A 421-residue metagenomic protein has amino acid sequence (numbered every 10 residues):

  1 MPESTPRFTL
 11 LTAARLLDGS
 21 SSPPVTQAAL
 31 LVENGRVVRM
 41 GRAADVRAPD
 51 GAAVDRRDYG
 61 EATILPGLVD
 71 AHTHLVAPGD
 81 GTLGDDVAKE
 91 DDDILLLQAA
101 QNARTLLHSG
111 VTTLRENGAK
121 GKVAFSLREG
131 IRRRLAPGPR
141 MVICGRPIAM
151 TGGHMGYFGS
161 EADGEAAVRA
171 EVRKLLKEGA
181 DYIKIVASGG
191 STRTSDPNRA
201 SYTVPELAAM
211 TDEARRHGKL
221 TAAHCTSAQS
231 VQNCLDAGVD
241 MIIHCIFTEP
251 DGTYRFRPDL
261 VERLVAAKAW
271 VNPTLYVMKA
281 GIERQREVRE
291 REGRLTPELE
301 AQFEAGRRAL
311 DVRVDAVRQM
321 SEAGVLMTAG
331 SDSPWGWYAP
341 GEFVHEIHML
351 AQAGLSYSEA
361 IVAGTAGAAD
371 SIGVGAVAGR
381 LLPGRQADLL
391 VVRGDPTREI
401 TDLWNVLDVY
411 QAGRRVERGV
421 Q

Functional and structural regions predicted by a protein language model:
M1-L10, L16-L65, D85-D86: Histidine-rich, glycine-flanked metal-binding segment
A14, L30, G35, E61 (+15 more regions): Divalent metal-coordination and catalytic microenvironments
A62-R133, H154, P205, T226-G238 (+1 more regions): Metal-associated gating/positioning segment near the N- to mid-region
V76-G79, N117-V123, A149-T151, G189-R193 (+4 more regions): Active-site environment of divalent metal-dependent phosphoester hydrolases
G84-L97, G153-A170, R199, L220-A222: Active-site mouth loops of central-metabolism enzymes
Q98-A124, G138-A149, A180-S191, K219-L220 (+3 more regions): Divalent metal-dependent hydrolysis catalytic cores, especially in the metallo-beta-lactamase
S126, A167-V271, Q285-L295, G306-L326: Histidine/acidic residue-rich metal-binding segments in metalloenzymes
R216, R294-A301, R307-P396: His/Asp/Glu-enriched, well-ordered alpha-helical/loop segment that forms or immediately abuts the divalent-metal
